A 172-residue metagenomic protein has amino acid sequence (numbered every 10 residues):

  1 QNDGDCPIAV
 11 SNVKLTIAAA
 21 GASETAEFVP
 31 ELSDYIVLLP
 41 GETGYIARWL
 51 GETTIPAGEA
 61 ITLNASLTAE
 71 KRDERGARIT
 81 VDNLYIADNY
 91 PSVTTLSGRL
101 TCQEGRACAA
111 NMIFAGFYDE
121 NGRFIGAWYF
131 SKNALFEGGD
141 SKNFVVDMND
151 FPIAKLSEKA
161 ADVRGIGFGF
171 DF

Functional and structural regions predicted by a protein language model:
Q1-P7, L100-G105: Asparagine-centered strand-capping/turn motif at beta-strand->loop junctions
P7-K14, A26-F28, A107-F114, G126-W128: Short, hydrophobic/aromatic beta-strand segments
T25-I55, I125-I153: Intrinsically disordered, low-complexity Pro/Gly/Ser/Thr-rich segments with frequent PxxP/GP/PP motifs and embedded
G44, T94-L96, N111, K142: Hydrophobic core residues within well-ordered beta-strands of beta-rich domains
G51-V93, F151-F172: Terminal connector regions
T101-G116, N121: Mature extracytoplasmic domains of secretory-pathway proteins
